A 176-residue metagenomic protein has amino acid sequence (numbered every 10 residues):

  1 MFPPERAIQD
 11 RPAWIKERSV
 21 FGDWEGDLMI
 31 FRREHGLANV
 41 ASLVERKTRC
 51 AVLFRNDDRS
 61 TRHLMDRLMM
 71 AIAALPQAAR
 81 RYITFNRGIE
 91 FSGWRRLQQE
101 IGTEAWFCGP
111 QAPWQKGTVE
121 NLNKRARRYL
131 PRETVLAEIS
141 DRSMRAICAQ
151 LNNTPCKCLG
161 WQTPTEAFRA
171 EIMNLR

Functional and structural regions predicted by a protein language model:
M1-N39: Mobile-element integrase/transposase regions, centering on the N-terminal DNA-binding/Zn-coordinating module
D27, L43, R49, L68 (+4 more regions): Mobile genetic element proteins and their domesticated derivatives, centered on retroelements and DNA transposons
I30-R32, G36, L53-Q77: Active-site beta-loop-alpha junctions of metal-dependent nucleic acid enzymes, especially the RNase H-like/DDE
A38, R59-S60, R80, R87 (+2 more regions): Conserved, well-structured core segments that form or line functional sites
T48-C50, L75-R80, L130: Short, surface-exposed connector motifs at secondary-structure boundaries
R49-F54, F107, R132: Short small-residue beta-strand/loop micro-motif enriched in glycine and branched aliphatics
F85-E100, F107-L130, A137-A149: RNase H-like two-metal-ion nuclease catalytic core shared by retroviral integrases and related mobile-element nucleases
Y129-R176: C-terminal domain-tail junction helix/linker
